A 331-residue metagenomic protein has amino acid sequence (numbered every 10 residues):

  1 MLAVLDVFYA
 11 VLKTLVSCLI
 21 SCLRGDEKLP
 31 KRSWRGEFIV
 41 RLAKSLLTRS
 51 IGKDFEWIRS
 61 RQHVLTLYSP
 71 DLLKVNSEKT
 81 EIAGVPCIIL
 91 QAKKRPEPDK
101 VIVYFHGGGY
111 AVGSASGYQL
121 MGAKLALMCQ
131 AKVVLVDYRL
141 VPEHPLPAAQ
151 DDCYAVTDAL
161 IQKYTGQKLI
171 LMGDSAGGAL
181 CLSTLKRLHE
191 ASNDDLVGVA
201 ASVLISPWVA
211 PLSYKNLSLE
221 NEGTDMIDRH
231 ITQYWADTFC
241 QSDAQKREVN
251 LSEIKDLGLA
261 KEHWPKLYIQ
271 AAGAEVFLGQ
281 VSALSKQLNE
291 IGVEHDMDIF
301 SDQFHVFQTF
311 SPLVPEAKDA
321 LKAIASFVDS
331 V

Functional and structural regions predicted by a protein language model:
M1-K94, K246: A glycine/proline-hinged amphipathic helix-loop "lid/cap" segment that gates access to hydrophobic ligand pockets
L2-V7, V11, I82-I88, A92-V331: Alpha/beta-hydrolase superfamily serine-hydrolase fold, recognizing
